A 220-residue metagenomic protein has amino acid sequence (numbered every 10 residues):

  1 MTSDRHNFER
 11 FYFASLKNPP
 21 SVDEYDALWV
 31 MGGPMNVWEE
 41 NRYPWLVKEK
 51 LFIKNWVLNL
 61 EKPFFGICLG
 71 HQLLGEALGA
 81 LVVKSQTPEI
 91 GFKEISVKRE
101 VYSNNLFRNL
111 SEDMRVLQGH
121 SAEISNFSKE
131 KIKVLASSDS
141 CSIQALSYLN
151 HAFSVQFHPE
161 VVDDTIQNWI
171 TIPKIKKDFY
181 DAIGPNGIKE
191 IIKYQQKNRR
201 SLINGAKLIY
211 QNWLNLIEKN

Functional and structural regions predicted by a protein language model:
M1, P44-K48, L81-V83, V134-L135 (+1 more regions): Glycine-rich, phosphate-binding/catalytic loops in enzymes
D4-F65: Flexible gly/pro-rich beta->alpha loop and the following alpha-helix that scaffold active-site loops
G33-P34, H71, S121, P159: Active-site metal-binding loops of divalent metal-dependent hydrolases
K50-K54, F107, Y210: Short amphipathic alpha-helical segments and helix-helix/interface helices
V57-L81: Catalytic nucleophile loop
L78-D164: Pocket-forming structural segment of enzyme catalytic cores
V161-N220: Acyltransferase
